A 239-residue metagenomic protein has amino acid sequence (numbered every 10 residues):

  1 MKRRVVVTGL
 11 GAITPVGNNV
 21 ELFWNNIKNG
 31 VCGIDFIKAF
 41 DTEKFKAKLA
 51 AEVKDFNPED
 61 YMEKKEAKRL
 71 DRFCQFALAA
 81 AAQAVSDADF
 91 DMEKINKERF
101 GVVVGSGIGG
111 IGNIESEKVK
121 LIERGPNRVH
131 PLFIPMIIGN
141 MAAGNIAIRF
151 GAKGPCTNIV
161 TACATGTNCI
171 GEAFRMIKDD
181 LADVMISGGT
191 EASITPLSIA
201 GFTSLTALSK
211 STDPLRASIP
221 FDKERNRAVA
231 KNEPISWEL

Functional and structural regions predicted by a protein language model:
M1-P155, K178, I194, A200-V229 (+1 more regions): Conserved "HGTGT" condensation-loop signature of ketosynthase/thiolase-family condensing enzymes that catalyze
P155-T161: Short loop-beta-helix segment that forms the pyridoxal 5′-phosphate
G166: Short conserved active-site loop signatures built around small residues
C169: Active-site histidine-anchored catalytic micro-motif
E172-M176, D180: Short helices/loops that flank or line small-molecule/ion binding pockets
L181-M185: Short, high-confidence coil segments that cap the C-terminus of an alpha-helix and link into the following beta-strand
G188: Conserved residues at the C-terminal ends of beta-strands
E191: Catalytic metal-binding/acid-base residues of hydrolase active sites
